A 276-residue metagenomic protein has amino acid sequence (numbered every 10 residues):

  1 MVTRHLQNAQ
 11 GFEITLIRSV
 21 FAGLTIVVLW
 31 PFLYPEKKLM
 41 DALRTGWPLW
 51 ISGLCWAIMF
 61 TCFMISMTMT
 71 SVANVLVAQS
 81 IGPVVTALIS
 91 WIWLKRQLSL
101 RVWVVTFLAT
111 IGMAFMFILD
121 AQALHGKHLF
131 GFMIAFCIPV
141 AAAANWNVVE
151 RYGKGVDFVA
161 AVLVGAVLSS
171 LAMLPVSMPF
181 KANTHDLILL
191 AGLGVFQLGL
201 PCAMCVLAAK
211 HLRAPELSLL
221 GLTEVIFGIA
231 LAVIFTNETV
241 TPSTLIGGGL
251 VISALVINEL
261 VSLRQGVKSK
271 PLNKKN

Functional and structural regions predicted by a protein language model:
M1-R4, A9, G23-I26, T86-L88 (+3 more regions): Transmembrane alpha-helical segments that form core, pore/gating elements of small-molecule transporters/exporters
N8-L16, D41-G46, I118-A141, M178-L193 (+1 more regions): Juxtamembrane helix-entry segments on the extracytoplasmic side of multipass membrane proteins
E13-L24, M64-Q97, A214-V233: Specific alpha-helical transmembrane segments that line the substrate/conduction pathway and gating interfaces
S19, A214, L222-N276: C-terminal-most transmembrane helix of multi-pass membrane proteins
I26, W56, I89, L98-D120 (+3 more regions): Hydrophobic transmembrane alpha-helices of multi-pass small-molecule transport proteins
L33-N74, Q79, F115, G194-L212: Specific transmembrane alpha-helical segments of multi-pass solute transporters/efflux pumps, especially DMT/EamA
L43, L76-Q79, K95-F115, H125-G131 (+3 more regions): Loop-to-transmembrane alpha-helix entry segments
V75-I81, V148-L168, L198-I234: Helix-helix packing/entry segments at the starts of transmembrane helices
